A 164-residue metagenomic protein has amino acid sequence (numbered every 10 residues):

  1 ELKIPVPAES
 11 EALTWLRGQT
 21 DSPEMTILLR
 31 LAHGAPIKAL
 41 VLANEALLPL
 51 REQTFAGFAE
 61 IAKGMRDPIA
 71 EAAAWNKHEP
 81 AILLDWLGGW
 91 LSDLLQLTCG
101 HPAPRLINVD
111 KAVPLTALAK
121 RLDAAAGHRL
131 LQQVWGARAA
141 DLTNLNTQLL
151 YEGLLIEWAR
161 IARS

Functional and structural regions predicted by a protein language model:
E1-S164: Charged, glycine-rich active-site and insertion segments that engage polyanionic ligands
